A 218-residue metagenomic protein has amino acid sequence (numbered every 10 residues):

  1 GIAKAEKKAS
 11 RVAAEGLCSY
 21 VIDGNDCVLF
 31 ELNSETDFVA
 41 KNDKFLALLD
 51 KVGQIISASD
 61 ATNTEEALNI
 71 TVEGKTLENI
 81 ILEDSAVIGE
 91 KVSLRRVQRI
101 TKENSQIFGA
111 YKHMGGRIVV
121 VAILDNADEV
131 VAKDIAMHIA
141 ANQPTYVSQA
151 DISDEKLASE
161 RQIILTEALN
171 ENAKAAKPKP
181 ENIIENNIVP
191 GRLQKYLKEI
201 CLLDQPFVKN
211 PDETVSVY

Functional and structural regions predicted by a protein language model:
G1-Y218: N-terminal assembly/interaction segments in proteins that build large macromolecular machines
